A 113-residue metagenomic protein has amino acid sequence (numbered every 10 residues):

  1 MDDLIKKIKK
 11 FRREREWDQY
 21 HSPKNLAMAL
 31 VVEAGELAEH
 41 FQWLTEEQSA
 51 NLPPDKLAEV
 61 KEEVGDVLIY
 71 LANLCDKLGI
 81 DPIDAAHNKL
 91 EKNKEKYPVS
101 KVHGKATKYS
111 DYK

Functional and structural regions predicted by a protein language model:
M1-V64, L68-K113: Flexible "arm" and connector segments at domain edges
